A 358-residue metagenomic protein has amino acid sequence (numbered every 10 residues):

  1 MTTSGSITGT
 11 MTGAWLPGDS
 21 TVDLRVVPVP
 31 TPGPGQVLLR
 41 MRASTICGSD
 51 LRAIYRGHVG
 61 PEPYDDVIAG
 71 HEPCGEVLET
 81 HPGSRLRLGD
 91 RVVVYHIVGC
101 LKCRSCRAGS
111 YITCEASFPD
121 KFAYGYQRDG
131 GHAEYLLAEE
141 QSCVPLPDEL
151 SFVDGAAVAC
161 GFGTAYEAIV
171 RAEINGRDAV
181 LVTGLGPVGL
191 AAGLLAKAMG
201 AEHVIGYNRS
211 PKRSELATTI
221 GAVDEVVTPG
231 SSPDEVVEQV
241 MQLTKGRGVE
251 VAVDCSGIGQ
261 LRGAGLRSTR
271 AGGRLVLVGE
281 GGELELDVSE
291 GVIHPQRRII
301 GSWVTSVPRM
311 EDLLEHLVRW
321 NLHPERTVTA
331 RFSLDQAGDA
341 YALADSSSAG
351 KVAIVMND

Functional and structural regions predicted by a protein language model:
M1-G9, G263-L266, V307-D358: C-terminal hydrophobic helical "lid"/dimerization subdomain of Rossmann-like NAD(P)H-dependent oxidoreductases
G13-T31, G48-E79, V93-I97, C114-D129: N-terminal glycine-rich cofactor-binding segment
P30-S44, H58-R107, S142, P147-L150: Glycine-rich beta-strand-centered segment in the early N-terminal region that forms part of a ligand/cofactor-binding
L86-R87, I174, T269: Short, well-ordered loop/turn sites that connect or cap secondary structure elements
C100-T183: NAD(P)H dinucleotide-binding glycine-rich loop of Rossmann-like/cofactor-binding domains, especially the beta1-alpha1
D148-S231: Mid-domain Rossmann-like dinucleotide-binding core that forms the NAD(H)/NADP(H) cofactor-binding site
A201, T218-T219, I258-W320, R326 (+1 more regions): Glycine-rich phosphate-binding loop and adjacent beta-alpha segment of Rossmann(oid) nucleotide-cofactor-binding
P233-K245: Short amphipathic alpha-helix with an adjacent loop that forms part of the alpha/beta core around
